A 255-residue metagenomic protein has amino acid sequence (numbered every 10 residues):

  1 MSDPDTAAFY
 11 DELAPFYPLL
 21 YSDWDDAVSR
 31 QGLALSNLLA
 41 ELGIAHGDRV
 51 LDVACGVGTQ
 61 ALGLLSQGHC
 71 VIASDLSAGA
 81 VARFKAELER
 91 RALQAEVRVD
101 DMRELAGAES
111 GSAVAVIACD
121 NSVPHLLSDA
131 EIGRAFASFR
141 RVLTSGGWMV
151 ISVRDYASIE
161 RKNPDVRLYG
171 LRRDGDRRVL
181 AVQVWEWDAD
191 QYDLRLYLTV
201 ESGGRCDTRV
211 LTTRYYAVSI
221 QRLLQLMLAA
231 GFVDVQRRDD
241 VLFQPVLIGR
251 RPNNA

Functional and structural regions predicted by a protein language model:
M1-A45: Conserved class I S-adenosyl-L-methionine
H46-G56: Conserved class I S-adenosyl-L-methionine
T59-E104: Class I SAM-dependent methyltransferase SAM/SAH-binding core
G107-A115: A short acidic, Gly/Pro-enriched loop at the edge of an enzyme's catalytic core that lines a small-molecule cofactor
G133-S145: A short glycine-rich, Lys/Arg-flanked "PGG" loop and its adjoining helix->strand segment in the class I
G146-V153: Conserved beta-strand signature within the Rossmann-like core of class I S-adenosyl-L-methionine
V153-R222: SAM-dependent methyltransferase
Y216, I220-A255: C-terminal lobe and adjacent flexible extensions of AdoMet/dcAdoMet transferase-like proteins
